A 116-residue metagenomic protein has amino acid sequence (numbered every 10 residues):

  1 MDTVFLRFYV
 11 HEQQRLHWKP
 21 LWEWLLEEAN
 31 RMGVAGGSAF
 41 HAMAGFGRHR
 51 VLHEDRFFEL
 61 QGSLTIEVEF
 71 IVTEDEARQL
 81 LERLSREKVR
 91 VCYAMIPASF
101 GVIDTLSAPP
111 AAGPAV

Functional and structural regions predicted by a protein language model:
M1-V116: Positively charged, small/polar-rich N-terminal and surface patches that mediate targeting and assembly and bind
